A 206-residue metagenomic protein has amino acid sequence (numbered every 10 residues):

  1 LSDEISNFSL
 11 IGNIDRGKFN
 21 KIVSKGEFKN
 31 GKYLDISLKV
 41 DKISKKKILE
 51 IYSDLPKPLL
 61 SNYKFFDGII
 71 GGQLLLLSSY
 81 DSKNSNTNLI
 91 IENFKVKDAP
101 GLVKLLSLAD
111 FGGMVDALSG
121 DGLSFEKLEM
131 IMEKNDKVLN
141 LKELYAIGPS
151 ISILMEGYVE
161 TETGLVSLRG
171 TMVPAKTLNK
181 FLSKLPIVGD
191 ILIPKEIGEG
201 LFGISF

Functional and structural regions predicted by a protein language model:
L1-E4, S9-F206: Small-residue helix/turn framework positions
